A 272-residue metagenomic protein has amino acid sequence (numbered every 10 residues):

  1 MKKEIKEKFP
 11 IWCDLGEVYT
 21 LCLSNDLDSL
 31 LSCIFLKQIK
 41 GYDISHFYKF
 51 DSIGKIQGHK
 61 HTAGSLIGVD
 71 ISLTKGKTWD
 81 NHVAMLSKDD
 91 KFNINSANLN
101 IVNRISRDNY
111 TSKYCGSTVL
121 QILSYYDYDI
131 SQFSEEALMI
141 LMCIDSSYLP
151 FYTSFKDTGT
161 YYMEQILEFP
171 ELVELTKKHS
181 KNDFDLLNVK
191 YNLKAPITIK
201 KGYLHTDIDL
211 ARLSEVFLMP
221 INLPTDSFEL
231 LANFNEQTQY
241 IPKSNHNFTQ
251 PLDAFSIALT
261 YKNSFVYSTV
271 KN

Functional and structural regions predicted by a protein language model:
M1-I5: Glycine-rich phosphate-binding "P-loop"
K8-H59: N-terminal ordered "arm"
F9, L15, I130-N272: C-terminal accessory domains and tails appended to enzymatic cores
L30, G68, W79, G116-V119: Long, contiguous hydrophobic alpha-helical segments, chiefly transmembrane helices and signal peptides
L36, A63-S65, K75-K77, D253-F255 (+1 more regions): Generic structural motif recognizing short loop/turn segments at the entrances and edges of beta-strands
Y42-F47, G68-T78, S154-E164: Short, Lys/Arg-enriched charge-dense amphipathic segments
K55-R107, T111: A broadly used, surface-exposed interaction patch
D89-T158: Short alpha-helices
